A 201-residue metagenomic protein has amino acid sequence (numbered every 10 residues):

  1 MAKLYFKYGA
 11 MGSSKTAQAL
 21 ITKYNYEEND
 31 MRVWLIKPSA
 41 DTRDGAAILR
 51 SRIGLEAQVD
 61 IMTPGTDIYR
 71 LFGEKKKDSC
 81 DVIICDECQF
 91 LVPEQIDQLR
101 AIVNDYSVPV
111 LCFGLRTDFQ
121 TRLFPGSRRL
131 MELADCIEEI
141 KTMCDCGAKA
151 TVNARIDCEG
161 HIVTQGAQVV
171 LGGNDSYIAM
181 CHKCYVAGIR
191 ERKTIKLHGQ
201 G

Functional and structural regions predicted by a protein language model:
M1-E74, D118-R129, E139-T142, V163-T164 (+1 more regions): Conserved P-loop
N25, A101-I102: Alpha-helical scaffold elements within enzyme catalytic domains, especially in hydrolases
D86-C88, G114-L115: Walker B catalytic acidic pair
C88-L99, F119-F124: Conserved ATPase-coupling elements of RecA-like P-loop NTPase cores
V103-P125: Sensor-1/coupling segment of RecA-like P-loop NTPase cores
A134: Short basic (Lys/Arg) and small-residue
T142-V170: Short recognition patches in nucleic-acid-associated and regulatory proteins
